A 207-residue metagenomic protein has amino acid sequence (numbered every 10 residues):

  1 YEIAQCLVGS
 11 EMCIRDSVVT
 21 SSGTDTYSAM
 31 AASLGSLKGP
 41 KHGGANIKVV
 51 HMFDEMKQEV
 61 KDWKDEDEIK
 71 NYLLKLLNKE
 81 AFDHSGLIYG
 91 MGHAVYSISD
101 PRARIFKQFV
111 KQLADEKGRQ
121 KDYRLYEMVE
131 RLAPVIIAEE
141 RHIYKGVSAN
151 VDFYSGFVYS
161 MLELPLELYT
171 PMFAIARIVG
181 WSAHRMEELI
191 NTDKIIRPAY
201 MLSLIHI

Functional and structural regions predicted by a protein language model:
Y1-G9, I14, I205-H206: Single conserved hydrophobic/aromatic residue that forms the stacking wall/gate of nucleotide- or nucleobase-binding
R15-S22, A32-L37, K70-L77, Y89-H93 (+1 more regions): Active-site-adjacent structural elements in folded domains
S21-F53, L87-P101, S148-M186: Conserved phosphate/anionic-ligand binding catalytic regions in large, soluble enzymes, centered on
F53-K57, Y123-V135, D152, A174-V179 (+1 more regions): Active/binding-pocket-proximal capping segment
K61-I105, L204: A structural-propensity feature for long, helix-poor, extended segments
H93-E127: Extended C-terminal subregions enriched in glycine
K117-F157: Generic long, charged, amphipathic alpha-helical segments
L189-L204: C-terminal auxiliary extensions adjacent to catalytic cores
